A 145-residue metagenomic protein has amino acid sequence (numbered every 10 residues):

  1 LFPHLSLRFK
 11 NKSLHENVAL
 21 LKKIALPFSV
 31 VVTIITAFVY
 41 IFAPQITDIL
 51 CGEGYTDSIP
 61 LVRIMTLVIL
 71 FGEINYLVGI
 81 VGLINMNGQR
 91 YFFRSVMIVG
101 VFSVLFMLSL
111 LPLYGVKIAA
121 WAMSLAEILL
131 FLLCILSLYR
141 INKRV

Functional and structural regions predicted by a protein language model:
L1-K12, G79-N85: Helix-loop junctions and terminal segments of transmembrane helices in multi-pass membrane transport/translocation
P3-L7, P44, D48, P112 (+1 more regions): Short helix-terminus and kink motifs of transmembrane alpha helices, predominantly at the cytoplasmic interface
H4, F9-A19, I141-V145: Interhelical loop/hinge segments that connect adjacent transmembrane helices in multipass membrane
L14-T36, S95: Membrane-water interface segments that mark the loop-to-transmembrane alpha-helix transition
H15, A19, I41-F71, K117: Interfacial segments at transmembrane-helix termini and the short loops linking adjacent helices
V31-A43, L138: Hydrophobic alpha-helical transmembrane segments that constitute the membrane-spanning cores of multi-pass membrane
T36, P60-N85, Y91-L111, V116-I141: Short runs within selected transmembrane alpha-helices of multi-pass transporters and secretion channels
